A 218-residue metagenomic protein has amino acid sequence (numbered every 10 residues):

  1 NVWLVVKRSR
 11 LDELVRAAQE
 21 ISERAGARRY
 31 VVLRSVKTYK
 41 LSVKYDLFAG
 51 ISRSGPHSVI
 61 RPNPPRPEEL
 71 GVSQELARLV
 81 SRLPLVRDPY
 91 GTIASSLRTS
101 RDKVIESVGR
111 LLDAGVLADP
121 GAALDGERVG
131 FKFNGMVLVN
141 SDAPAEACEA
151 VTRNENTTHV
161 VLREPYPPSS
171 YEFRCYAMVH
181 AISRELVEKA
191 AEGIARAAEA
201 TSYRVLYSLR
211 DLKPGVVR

Functional and structural regions predicted by a protein language model:
N1-R218: A compositional/biophysical signature of low hydrophobicity enriched in polar/charged and small residues
